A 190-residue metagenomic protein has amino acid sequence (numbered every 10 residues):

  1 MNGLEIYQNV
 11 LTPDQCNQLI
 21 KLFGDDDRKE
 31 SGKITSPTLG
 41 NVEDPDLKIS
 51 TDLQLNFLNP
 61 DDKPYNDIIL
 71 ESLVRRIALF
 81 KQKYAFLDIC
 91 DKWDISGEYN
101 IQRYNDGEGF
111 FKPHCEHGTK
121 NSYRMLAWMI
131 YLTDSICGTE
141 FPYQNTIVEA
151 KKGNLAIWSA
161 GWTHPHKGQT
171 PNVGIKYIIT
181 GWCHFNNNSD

Functional and structural regions predicted by a protein language model:
M1-L155, T163-D190: Fe(II)/2-oxoglutarate oxygenase catalytic core
